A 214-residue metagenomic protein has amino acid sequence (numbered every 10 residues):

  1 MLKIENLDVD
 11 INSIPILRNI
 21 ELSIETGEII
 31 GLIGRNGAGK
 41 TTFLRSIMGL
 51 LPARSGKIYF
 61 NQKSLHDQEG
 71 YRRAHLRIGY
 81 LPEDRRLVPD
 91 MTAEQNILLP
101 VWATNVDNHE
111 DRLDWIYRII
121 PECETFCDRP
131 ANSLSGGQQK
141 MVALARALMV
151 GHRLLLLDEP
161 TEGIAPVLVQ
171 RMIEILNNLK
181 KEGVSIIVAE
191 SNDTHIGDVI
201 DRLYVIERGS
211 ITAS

Functional and structural regions predicted by a protein language model:
N12, Q95-D111, I119-P121: ABC-type ATPase nucleotide-binding domains, specifically the catalytic core motifs of the NBD
I33-R35: The feature captures the beta-strand-to-loop junction immediately N-terminal to the Walker
M48: Helix-to-loop junction immediately C-terminal to a conserved catalytic motif
G56-K63, L76, H109-D111, R118 (+1 more regions): Conserved ABC transporter NBD signature motif
S64-D84, L113, C127-D128: ABC ATPase NBD coupling module
P130-L134: Conserved ABC ATPase signature
A147-L148: ABC ATPase C-loop
